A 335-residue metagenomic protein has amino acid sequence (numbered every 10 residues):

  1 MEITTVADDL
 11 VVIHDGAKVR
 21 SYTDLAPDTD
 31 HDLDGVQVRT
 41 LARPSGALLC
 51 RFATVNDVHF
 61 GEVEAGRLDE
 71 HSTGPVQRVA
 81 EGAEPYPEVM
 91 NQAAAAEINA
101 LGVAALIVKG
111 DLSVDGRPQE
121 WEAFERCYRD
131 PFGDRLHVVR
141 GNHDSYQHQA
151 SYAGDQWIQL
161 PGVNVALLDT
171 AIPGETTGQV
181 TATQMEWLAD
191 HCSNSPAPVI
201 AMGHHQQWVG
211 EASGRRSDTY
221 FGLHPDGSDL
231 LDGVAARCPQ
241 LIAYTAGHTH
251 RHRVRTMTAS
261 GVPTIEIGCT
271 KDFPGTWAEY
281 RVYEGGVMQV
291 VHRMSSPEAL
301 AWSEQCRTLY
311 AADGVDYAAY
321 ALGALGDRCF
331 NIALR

Functional and structural regions predicted by a protein language model:
M1-K18: Extracellular ectodomain segments of secreted/surface proteins
P27-P118: N-terminal active-site segment of His-dependent metallophosphoesterases
L41-P44, P118-S193, D218, G222-D226 (+4 more regions): Extended active-site neighborhood of metal-dependent phosphoesterases/phosphodiesterases
R43-A53, G61-E62, R67, W157-L167 (+3 more regions): Beta-strand-turn-beta hairpins that frame and shape the catalytic cleft of phosphate-ester-processing enzymes
N56-V89, S145-Y152, P173-V180, R215-Y220 (+1 more regions): Acidic/histidine-rich helix-loop elements that form or flank divalent-metal/phosphate-binding sites at the catalytic
G61-E64, V114-Q119, H143-Q149, P173-T176 (+3 more regions): Active-site environment of divalent metal-dependent phosphoester hydrolases
A94-A105, E175-P263, D313-R335: His/acidic metal-ligating clusters that form di-metal
E284-R335: A short C-terminal boundary segment appended to hydrolase-like catalytic domains
